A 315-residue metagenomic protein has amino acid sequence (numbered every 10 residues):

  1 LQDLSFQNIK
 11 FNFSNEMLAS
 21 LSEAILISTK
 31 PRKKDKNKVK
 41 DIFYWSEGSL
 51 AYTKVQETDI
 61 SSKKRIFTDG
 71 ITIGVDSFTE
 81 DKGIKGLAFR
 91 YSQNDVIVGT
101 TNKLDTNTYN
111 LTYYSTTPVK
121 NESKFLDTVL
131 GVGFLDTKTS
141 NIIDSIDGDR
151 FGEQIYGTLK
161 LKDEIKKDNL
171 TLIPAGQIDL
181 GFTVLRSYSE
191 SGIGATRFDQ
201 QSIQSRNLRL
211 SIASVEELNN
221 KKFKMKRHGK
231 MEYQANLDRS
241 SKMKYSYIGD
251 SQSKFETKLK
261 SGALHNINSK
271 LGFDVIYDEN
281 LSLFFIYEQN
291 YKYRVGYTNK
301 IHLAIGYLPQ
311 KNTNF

Functional and structural regions predicted by a protein language model:
L1-I42, Q310-F315: Outer-membrane beta-barrel biogenesis signature
K38-F315: Membrane translocator/pore-forming domains, dominated by Gram-negative outer-membrane beta-barrels
